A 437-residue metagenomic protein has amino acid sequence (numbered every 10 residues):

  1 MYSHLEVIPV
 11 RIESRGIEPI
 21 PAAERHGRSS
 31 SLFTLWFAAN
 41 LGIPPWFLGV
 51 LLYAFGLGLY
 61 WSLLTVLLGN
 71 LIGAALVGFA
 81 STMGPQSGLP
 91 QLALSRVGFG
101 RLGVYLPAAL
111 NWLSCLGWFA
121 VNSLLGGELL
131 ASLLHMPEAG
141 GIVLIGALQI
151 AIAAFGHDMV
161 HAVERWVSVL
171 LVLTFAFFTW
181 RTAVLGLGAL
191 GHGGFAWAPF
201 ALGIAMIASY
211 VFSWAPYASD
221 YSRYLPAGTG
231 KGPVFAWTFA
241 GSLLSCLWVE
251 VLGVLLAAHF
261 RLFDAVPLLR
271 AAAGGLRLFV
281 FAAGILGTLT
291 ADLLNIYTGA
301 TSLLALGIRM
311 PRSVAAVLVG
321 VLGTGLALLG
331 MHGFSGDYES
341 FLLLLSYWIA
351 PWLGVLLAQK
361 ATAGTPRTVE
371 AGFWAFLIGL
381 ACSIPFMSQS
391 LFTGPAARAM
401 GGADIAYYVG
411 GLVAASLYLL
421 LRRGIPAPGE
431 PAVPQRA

Functional and structural regions predicted by a protein language model:
M1-L59, P199-A205, R223-P233, I425-A437: Membrane-interface "cap" regions at the ends of multi-pass membrane proteins
R25-S29, F155-S168, G191-H192, P216-L244 (+3 more regions): Hydrophobic, small-residue-rich membrane helices and short re-entrant helix-turn-helix hairpins that build
S29-P45, T179-L185, G193-L256, G274-L293 (+2 more regions): Hydrophobic, membrane-embedded alpha-helices of multi-pass small-molecule transporters
A54-F55, T82, V121, L125-L133 (+6 more regions): Membrane-water interface regions at transmembrane-helix termini and the short interhelical loops of multi-pass membrane
T65-F99, L106-W112, R422-P426: Juxtamembrane transmembrane-helix boundary signature
A108-W112, L133-F155, V169-T179, I207-P216 (+3 more regions): Transmembrane alpha-helical segments of multi-pass small-molecule transport proteins
G140-R181, G194-F195, A236-F239, L342-A350: Membrane-interface loop-to-helix entry segments
L353-L420, P431-P434: C-terminal membrane-solvent junction of multi-pass transporters and transport-like membrane proteins
